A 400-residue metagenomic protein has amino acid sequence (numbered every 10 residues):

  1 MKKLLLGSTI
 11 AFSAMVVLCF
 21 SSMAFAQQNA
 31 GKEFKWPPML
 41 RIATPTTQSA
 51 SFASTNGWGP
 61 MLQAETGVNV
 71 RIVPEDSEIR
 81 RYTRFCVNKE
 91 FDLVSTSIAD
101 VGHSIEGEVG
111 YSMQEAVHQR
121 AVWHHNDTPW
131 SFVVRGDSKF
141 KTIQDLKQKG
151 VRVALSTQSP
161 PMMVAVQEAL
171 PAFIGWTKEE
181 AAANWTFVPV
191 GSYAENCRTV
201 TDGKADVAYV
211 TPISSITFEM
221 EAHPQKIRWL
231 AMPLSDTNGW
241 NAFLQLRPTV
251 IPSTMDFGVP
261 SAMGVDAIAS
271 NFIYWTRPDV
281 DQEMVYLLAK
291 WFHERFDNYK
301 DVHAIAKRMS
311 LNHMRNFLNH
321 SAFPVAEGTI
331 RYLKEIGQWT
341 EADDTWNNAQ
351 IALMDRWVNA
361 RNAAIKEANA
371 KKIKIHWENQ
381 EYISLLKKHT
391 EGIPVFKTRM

Functional and structural regions predicted by a protein language model:
M1-L4: Positively charged n-region of N-terminal signal peptides that target proteins for export
T9-S21: Bacterial N-terminal signal peptides
A24-A26: Boundary at the C-terminal end of the N-terminal hydrophobic targeting segment
P37-E65, N69-R71, P129-D202, I213 (+1 more regions): Bilobed "Venus flytrap"/periplasmic-binding protein-like clamshell domains and structurally analogous long
P38, P212-Q225, W229, L287 (+1 more regions): An extracytoplasmic/periplasmic, membrane-proximal ligand-sensing/linker region
S54-M61, R71-E115, A194-T199, I213-H223: Pocket-flanking alpha-helical
I98-D100, E108-V109, R120, S138-K139 (+2 more regions): Pocket-lining segment of extracytoplasmic ligand-binding domains
Q148-A169, T249-N312, S321: Ligand-binding clefts/hinges and TM-proximal coupling segments of bilobed small-molecule sensing domains
